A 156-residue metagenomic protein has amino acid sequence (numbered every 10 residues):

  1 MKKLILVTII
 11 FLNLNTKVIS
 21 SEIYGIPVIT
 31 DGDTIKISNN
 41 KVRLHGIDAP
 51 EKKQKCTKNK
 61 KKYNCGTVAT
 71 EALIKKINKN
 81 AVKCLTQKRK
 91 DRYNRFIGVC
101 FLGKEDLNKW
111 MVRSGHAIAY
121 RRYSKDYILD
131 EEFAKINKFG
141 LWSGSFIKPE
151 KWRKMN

Functional and structural regions predicted by a protein language model:
K2-I5, I9-N156: Small beta-barrel nucleic-acid-binding modules, primarily SNase/OB-fold domains and secondarily Tudor-like barrels
